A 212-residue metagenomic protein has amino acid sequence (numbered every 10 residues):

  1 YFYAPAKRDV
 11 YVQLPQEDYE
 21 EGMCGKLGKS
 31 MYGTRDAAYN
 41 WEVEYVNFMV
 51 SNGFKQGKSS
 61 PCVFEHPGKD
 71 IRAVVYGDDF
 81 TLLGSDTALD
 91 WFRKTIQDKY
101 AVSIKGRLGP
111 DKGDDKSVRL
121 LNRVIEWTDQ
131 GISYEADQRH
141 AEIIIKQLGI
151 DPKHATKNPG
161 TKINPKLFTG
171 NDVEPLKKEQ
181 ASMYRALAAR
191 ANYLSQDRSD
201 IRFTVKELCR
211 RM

Functional and structural regions predicted by a protein language model:
Y1-M212: Long, low-complexity, charge-biased intrinsically disordered regions
